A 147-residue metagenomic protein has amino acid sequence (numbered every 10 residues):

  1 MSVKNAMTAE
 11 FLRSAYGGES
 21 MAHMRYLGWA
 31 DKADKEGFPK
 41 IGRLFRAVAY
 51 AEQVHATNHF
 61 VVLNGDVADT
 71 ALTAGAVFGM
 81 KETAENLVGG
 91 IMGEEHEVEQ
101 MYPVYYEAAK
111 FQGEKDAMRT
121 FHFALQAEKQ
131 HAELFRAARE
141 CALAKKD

Functional and structural regions predicted by a protein language model:
M1-D147: Non-heme di-metal
